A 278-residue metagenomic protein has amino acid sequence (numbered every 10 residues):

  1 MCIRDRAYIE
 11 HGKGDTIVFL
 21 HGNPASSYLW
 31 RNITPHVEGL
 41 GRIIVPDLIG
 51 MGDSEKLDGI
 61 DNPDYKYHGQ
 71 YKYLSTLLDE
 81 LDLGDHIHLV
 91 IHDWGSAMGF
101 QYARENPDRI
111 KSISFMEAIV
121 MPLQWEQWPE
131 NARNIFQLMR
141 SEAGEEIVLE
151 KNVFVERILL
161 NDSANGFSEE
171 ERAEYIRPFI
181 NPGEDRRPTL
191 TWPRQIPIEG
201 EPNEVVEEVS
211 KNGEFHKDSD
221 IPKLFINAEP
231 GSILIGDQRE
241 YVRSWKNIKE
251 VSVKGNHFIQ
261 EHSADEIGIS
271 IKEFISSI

Functional and structural regions predicted by a protein language model:
M1-I3: Short, small-residue-biased leader/transition segments that mark boundaries at the very start of proteins
R6-I9, T16, L29, I44 (+4 more regions): Flexible "cap/lid" subdomain of the alpha/beta-hydrolase fold that forms the substrate-access gate
D15-H21: Short beta-strand element of the alpha/beta-hydrolase
N23-T34: The serine-hydrolase catalytic nucleophile loop
E38-D47: Active-site machinery of serine-nucleophile hydrolases
E261-I275: Post-His helix in hydrolase/transferase enzymes
I278: Alpha/beta-hydrolase-fold serine-hydrolase catalytic core, especially in secreted/extracellular enzymes
